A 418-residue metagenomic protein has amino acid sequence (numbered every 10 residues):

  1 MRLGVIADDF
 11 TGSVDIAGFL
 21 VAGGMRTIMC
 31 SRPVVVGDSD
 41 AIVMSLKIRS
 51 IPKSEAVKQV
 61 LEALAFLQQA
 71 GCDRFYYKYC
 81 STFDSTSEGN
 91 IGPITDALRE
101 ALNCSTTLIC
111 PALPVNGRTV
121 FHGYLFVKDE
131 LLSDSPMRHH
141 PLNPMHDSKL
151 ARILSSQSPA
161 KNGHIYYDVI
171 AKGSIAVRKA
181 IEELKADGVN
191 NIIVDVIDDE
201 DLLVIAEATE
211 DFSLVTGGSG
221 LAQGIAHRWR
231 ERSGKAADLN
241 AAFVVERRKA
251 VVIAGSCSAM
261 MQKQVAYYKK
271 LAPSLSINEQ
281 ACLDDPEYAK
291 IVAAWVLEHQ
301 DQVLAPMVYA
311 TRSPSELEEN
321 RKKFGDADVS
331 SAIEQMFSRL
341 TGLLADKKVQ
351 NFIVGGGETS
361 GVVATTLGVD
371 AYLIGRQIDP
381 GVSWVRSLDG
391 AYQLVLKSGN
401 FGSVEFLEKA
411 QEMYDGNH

Functional and structural regions predicted by a protein language model:
M1-D38, K58-E62, A112-V115: N-terminal basic/disordered segments at the start of proteins
M1-G4, C30, A56, L64-R74 (+2 more regions): Cap/lid and interdomain-hinge subdomains that line or gate substrate/regulatory clefts in soluble alpha/beta enzymes
R2-A7, I42-S50, D73-D84, D195 (+3 more regions): Short glycine-rich or small-residue beta-strand-to-loop segments that form or flank ligand, phosphate, metal/Fe-S
I16-G18, S87-I91, R118-F126, A176-V177 (+6 more regions): Short acidic, glycine/serine/threonine-rich loops at helix termini
S39-I48, D301-L304, R386-H418: A structural-propensity feature for long, helix-poor, extended segments
K128-W295: Conserved, well-structured core segments that form the ligand-binding/active-site neighborhood of functional domains
V296-G355: C-terminal structural cap/anchor segments
V349, E358-F406: Conserved, well-ordered active-site substructure
